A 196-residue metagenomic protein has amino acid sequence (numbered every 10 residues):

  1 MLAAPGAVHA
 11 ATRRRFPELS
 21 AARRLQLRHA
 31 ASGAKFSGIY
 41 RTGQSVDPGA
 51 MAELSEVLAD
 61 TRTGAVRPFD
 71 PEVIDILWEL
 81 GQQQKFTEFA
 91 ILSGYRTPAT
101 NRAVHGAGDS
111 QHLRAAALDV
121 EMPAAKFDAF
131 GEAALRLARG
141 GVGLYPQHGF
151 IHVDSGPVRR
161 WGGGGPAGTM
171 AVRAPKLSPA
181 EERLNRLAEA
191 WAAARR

Functional and structural regions predicted by a protein language model:
M1-A11: N-terminal export signals
A11-G49, E56-D60: Near-N-terminal "mature-domain entry" segment
R14, R23-R28, G43, A107-R196: Catalytic cores and adjacent binding grooves of peptidoglycan-active enzymes
I39-E88: Active-site acidic/histidine clusters and adjacent loop/turn architecture that either coordinate catalytic ions
R41, G49, Y95-A117: Short, surface-exposed glycine/acidic/tryptophan-bearing loops
L77-H105: Extended, low-complexity, intrinsically disordered C-terminal regulatory tails of eukaryotic serine/threonine kinases
